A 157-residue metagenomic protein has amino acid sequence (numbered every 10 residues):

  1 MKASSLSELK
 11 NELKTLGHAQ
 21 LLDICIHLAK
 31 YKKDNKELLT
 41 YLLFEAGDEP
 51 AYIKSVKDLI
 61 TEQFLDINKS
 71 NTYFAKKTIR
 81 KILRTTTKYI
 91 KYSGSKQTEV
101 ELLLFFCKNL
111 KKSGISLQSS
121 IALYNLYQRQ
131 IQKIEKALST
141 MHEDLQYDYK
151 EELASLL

Functional and structural regions predicted by a protein language model:
M1-T15, A19-L157: Short amphipathic alpha-helical interaction elements located at domain edges and within/adjacent to intrinsically
